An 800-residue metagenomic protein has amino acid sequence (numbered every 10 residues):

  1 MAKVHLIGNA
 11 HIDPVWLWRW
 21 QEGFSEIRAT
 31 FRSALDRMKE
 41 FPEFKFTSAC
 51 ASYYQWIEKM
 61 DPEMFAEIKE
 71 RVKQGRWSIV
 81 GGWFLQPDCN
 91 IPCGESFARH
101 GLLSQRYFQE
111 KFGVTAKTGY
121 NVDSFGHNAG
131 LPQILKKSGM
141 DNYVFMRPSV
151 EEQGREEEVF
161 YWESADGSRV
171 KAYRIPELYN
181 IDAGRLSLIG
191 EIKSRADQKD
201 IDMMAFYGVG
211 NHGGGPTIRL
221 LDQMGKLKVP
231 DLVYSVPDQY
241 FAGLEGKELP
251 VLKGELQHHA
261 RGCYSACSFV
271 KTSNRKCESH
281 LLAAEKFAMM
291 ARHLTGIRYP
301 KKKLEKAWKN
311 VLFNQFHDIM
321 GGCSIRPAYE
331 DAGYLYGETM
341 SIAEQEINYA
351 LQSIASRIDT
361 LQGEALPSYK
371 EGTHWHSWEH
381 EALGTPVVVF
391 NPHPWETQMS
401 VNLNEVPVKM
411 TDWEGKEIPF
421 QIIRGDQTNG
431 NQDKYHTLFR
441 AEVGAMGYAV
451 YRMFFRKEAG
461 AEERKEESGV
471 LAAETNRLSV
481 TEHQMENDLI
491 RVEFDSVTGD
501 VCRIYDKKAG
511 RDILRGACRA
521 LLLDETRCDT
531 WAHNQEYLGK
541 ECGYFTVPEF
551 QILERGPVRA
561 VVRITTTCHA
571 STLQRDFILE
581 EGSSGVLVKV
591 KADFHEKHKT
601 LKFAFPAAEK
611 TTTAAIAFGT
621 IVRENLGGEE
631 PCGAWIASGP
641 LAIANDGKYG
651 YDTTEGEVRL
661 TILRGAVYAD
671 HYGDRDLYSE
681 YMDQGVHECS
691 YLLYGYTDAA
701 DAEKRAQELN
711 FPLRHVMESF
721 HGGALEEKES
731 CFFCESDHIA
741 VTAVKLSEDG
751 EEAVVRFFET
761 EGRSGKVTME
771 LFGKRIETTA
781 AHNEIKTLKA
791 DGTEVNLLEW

Functional and structural regions predicted by a protein language model:
M1-R99, F108-E110, K137-M140, L252-L256 (+2 more regions): N-terminal catalytic cores of secreted or lumenal carbohydrate-active enzymes
G8, F46-Q55, M60, K136 (+5 more regions): C-terminal domain-boundary segment and adjacent tail
E67-Q74, E95, N128-N180: Surface-exposed loop and adjacent secondary-structure segments within mature catalytic domains
C89-Y107, P176-R195, A560: Alpha-helical scaffold elements lining the catalytic groove of polysaccharide deacetylases
F97-G130, I134-K137, G190-M204: CE4/NodB-like, metal-dependent polysaccharide N-deacetylase domain that modifies extracellular/periplasmic N-acetylated
L131-I134, E156-E158, A183-K193, T217 (+4 more regions): C-terminal (or distal) subdomains of carbohydrate-active enzymes
E158-A205, V209: Alpha-amylase-like alpha-glycosidases and glucanotransferases acting on alpha-linked glucans and related
G246-E364, L383, G415, Q707-V716: Metal- or metallocofactor-binding catalytic centers and their adjacent structured scaffolds across diverse enzyme
